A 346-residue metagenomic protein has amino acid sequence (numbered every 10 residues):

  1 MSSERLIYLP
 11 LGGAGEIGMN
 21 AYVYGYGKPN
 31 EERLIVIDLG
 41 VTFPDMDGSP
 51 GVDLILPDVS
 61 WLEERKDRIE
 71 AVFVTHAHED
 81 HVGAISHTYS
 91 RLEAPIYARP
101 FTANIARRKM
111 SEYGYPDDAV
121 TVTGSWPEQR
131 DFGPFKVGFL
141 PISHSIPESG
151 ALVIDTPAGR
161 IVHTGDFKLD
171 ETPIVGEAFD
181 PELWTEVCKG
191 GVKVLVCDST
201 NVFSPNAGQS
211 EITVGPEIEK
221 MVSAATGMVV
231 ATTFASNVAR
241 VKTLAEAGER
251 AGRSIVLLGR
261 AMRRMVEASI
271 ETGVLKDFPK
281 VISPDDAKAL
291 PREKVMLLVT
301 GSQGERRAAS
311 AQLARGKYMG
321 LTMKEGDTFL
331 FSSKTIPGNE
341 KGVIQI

Functional and structural regions predicted by a protein language model:
M1-F73, H78-A289, A308-T322, G338-Q345: His/Asp/Glu-rich metal-coordinating catalytic cores of metallo-dependent phosphodiesterases/hydrolases acting on
M19, E293-V295, G326: Short, surface-exposed beta-edge/turn micro-motifs
L290, T328-L330: Hydrophobic alpha-helical transmembrane segments in multi-pass membrane proteins
K294-Q303: Conserved two-lobed SF2 helicase motor
G301-S302, S333-P337: Aromatic- and Gly/Pro-rich donor/ligand-binding loops that form nucleotide- or phosphate-bearing donor binding pockets
